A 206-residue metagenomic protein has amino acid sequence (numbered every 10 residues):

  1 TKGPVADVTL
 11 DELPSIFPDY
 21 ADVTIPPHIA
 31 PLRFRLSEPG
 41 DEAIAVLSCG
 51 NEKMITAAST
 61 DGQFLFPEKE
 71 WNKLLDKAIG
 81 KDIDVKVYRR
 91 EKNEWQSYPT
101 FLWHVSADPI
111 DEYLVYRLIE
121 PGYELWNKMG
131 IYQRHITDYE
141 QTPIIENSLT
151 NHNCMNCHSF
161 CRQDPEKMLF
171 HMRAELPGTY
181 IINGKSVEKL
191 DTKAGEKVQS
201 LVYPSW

Functional and structural regions predicted by a protein language model:
T1-W206: Sequence signature of WD/YWTD-type beta-propeller architectures
